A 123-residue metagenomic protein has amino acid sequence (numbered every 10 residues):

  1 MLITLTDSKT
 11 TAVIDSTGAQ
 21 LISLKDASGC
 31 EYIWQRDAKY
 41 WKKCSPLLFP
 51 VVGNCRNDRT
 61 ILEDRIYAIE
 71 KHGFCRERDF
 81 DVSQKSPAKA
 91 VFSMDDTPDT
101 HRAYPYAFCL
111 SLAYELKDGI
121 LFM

Functional and structural regions predicted by a protein language model:
M1-F122: Surface-exposed acidic/polar loop and edge beta-strand patches at domain peripheries
